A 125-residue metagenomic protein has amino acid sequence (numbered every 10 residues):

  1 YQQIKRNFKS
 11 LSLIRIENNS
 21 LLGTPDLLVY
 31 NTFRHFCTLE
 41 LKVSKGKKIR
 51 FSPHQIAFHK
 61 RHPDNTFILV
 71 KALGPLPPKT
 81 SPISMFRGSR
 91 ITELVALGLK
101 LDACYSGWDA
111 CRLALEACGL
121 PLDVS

Functional and structural regions predicted by a protein language model:
Y1-N18, T32, A117: Acidic-basic catalytic patches of nuclease active cores, encompassing PD-(D/E)XK and other metal-cofactor nuclease
K9-S10, R34, H62-N65: Short glycine/proline-enriched coil/turn segments at helix->beta-strand junctions
G23: Beta-rich catalytic cores
L27-V29, R34-K45: Conserved catalytic cores of phosphodiester-cleaving nucleases, focusing on short active-site segments
S44-P63: Mg2+/Mn2+-dependent nuclease catalytic core
R61-R90: Nucleic-acid nuclease catalytic cores
M85-L94, G98-L101: A basic- and aromatic-enriched beta-loop-alpha substructure that forms the phosphate/nucleotide- and DNA/RNA-contacting
A96-S125: Charged phosphate-binding loop/patch that engages nucleotide di/tri-phosphates or the phosphate backbone of nucleic
